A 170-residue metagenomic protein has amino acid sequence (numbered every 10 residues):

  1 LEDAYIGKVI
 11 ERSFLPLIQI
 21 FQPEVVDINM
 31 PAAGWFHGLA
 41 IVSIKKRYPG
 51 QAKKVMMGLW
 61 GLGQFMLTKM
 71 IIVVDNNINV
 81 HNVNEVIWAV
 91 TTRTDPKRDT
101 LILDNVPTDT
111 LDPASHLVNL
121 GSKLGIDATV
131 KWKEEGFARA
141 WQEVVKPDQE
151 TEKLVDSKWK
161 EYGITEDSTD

Functional and structural regions predicted by a protein language model:
L1-D170: Charged, compositionally biased interaction regions
